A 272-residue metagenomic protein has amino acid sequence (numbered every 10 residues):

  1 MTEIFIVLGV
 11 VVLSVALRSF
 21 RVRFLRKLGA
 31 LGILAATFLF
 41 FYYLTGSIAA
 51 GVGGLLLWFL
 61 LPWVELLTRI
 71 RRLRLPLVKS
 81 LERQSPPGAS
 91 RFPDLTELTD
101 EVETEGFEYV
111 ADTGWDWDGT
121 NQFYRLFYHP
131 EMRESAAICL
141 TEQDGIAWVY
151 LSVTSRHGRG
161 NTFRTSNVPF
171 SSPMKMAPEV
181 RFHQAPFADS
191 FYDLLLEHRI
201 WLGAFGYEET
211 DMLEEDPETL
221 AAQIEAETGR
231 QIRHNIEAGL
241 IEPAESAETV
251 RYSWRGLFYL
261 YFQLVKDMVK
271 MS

Functional and structural regions predicted by a protein language model:
M1-I4, R21-R23, F40-G51: Transmembrane helix interruption/hinge and helix-loop junction motifs
E3-R21: N-terminal signal-anchor/start-transfer transmembrane helix
V15-A16, A36-F40: Residue-level signal for alpha-helical transmembrane segments in multi-pass membrane proteins
F24-I33: Cytoplasmic-side transmembrane-helix entry/capping segments in multi-pass membrane proteins
A36-T37, T45-Y124: N-terminal topogenic membrane-targeting module
F92-L240: Structured extramembrane domains adjacent to transmembrane segments
N235-S272: Long, hydrophobic alpha-helical segments that serve as membrane-spanning/inserting helices
